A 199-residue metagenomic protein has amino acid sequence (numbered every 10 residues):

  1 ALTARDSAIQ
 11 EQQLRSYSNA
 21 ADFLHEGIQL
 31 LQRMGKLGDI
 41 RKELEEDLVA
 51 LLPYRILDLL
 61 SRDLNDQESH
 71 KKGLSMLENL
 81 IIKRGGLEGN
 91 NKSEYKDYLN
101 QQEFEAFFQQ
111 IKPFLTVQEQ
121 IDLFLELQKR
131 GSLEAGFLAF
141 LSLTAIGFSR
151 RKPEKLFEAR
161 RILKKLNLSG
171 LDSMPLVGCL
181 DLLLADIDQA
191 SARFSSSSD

Functional and structural regions predicted by a protein language model:
A1-F148: N-terminal alpha-helical interaction modules that lie
R5, Y17, L24-H25, L31 (+3 more regions): Inward-facing hydrophobic residues that define packing positions of alpha-helical scaffold repeats
Q29-L30, L123-G131, R160-G170, S195-S198: Solenoid-like repeat scaffolds
L30-L44, S169-L180, D199: Boundary/linker segments of alpha-helical solenoid repeat arrays
E105, S198-D199: N-terminal low-complexity Pro/Gly-rich stretches
S132, G136-S149, P153-S169, M174 (+2 more regions): Long, hydrophobic alpha/beta structural blocks
